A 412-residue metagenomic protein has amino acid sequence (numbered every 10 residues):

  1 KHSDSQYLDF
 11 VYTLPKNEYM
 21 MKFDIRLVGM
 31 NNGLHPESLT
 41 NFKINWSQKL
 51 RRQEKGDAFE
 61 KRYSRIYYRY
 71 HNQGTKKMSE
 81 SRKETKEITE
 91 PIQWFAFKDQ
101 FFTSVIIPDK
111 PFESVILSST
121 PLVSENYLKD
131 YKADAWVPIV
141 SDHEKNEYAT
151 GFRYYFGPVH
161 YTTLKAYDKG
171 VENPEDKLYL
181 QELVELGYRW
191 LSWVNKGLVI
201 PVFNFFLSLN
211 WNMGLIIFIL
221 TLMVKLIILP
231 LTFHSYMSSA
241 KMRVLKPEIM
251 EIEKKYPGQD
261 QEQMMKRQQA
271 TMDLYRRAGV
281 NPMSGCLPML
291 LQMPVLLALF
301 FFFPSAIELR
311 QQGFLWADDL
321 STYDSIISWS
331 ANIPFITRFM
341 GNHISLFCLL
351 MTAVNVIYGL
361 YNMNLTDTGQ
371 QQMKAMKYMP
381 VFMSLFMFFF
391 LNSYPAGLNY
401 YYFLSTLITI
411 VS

Functional and structural regions predicted by a protein language model:
K1-L178: Soluble non-transmembrane domains of integral membrane proteins
N126, G157-M213, Q312-H343: Interfacial loop/helix-cap signal at membrane boundaries in integral membrane proteins
E185, R189-P247, K254, L287-L291 (+2 more regions): Core alpha-helical transmembrane segments of integral membrane proteins
L209-L220, N342-F347, A375-M379: Membrane-interface starts of transmembrane alpha-helices
N210-M213, F389-N399: Transmembrane helix interruption/hinge and helix-loop junction motifs
I227-L296, N355-L391, L407-V411: Membrane-interface amphipathic helices and adjacent TM-edge segments
L296-Q370, Y378-M383: Long, His/Glu/Asp-enriched segments that create or flank divalent metal/ion-associated functional microenvironments
L398, F403-S412: Hydrophobic alpha-helical transmembrane segments of membrane transport and translocation systems, primarily multi-pass
